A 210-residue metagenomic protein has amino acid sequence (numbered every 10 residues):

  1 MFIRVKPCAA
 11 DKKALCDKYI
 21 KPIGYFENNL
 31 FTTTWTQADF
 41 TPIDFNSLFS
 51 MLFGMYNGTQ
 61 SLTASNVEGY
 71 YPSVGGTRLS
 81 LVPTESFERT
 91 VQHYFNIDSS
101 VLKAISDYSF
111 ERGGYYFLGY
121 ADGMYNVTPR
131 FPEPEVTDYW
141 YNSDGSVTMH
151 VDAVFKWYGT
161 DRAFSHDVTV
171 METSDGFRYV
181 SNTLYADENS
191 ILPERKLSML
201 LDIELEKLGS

Functional and structural regions predicted by a protein language model:
M1-S210: Mature, Sec-exported extracytoplasmic domains of Gram-positive
